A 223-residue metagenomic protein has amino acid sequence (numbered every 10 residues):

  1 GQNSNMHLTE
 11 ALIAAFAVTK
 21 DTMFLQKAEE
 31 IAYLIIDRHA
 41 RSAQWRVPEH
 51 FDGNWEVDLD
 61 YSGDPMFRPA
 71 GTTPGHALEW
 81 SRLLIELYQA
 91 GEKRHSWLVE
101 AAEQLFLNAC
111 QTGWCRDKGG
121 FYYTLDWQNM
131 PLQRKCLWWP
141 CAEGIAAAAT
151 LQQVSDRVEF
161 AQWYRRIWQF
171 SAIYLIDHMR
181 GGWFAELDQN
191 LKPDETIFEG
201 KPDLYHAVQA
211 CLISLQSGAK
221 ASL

Functional and structural regions predicted by a protein language model:
G1-L223: Glycan-recognition and catalytic cores of secretory/periplasmic carbohydrate-active enzymes
